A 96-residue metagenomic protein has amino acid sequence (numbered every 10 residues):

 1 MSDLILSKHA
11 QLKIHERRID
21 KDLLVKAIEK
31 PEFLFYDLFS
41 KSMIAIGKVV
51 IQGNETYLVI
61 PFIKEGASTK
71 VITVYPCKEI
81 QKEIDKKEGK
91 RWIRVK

Functional and structural regions predicted by a protein language model:
M1-K96: Ribonuclease/tRNase effector modules and their secretory precursors
